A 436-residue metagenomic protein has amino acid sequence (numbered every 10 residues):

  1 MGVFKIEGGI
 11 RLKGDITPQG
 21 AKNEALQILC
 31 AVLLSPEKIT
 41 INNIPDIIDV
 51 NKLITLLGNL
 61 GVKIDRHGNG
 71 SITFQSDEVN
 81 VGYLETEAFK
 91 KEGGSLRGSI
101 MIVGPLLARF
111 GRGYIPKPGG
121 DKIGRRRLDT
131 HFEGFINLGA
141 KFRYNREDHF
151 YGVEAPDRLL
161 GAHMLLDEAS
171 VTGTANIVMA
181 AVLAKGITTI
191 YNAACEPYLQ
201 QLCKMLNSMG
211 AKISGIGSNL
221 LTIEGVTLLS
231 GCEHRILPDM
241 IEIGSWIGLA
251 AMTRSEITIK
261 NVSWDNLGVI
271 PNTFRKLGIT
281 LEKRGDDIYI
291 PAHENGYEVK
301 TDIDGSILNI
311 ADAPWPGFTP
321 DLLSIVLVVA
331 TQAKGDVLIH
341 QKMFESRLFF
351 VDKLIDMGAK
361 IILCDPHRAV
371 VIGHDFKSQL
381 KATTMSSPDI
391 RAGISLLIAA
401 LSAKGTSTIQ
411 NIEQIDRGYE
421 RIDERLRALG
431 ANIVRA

Functional and structural regions predicted by a protein language model:
M1-A436: Short, structured segments at the rim of ligand-binding sites
